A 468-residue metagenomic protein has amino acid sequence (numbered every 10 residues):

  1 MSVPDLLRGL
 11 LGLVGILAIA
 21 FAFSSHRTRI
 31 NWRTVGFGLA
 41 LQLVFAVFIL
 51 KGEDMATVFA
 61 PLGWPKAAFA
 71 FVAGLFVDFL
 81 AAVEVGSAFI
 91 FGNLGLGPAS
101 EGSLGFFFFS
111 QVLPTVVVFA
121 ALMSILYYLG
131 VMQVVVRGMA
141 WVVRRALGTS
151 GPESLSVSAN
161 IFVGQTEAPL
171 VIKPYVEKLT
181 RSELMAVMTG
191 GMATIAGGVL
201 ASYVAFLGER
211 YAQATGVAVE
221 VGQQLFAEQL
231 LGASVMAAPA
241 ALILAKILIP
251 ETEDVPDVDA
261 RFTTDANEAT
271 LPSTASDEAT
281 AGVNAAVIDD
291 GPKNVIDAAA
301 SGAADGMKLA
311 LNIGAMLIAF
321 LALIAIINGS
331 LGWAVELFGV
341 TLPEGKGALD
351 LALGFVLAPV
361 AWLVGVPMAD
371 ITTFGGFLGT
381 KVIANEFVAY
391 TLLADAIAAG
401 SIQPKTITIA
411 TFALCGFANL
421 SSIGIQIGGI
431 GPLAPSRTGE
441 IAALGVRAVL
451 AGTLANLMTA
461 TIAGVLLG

Functional and structural regions predicted by a protein language model:
M1, L62, A88-I90, P250-G306 (+1 more regions): Intrinsically disordered, low-complexity non-transmembrane regions of multi-pass membrane transporters
S2-L13, Q111, G347-L349, A410-N419: Structural signature of hydrophobic alpha-helical transmembrane segments
G12-S24, G38-K51, V116-I125, A193-A205 (+5 more regions): Hydrophobic core segments of alpha-helical transmembrane domains in multi-pass membrane transport and ion-translocation
F23, V176-E177, A201-A281, I427-A434 (+2 more regions): Juxtamembrane and boundary regions of transmembrane helices in multi-pass small-molecule transporters and channels
G36, V47-I90, I327-F355, A369-F377: Interfacial/capping segments of alpha-helical transmembrane domains
V77-L147: Hydrophobic alpha-helical hairpins/lids featuring a short glycine-rich hinge
A146-V204, G291, V295, G375-I462: Alpha-helical membrane segments and immediately flanking helix-loop junctions that form or couple to the substrate/ion
I296, A304-A398: Transmembrane helical segments that form the transport core of multi-pass membrane transport proteins
